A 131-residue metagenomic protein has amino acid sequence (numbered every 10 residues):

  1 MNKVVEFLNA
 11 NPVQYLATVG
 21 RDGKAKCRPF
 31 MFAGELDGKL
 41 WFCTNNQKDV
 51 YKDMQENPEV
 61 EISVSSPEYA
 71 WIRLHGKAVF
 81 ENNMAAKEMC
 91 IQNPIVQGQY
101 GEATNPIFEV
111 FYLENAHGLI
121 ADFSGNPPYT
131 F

Functional and structural regions predicted by a protein language model:
M1-N2, T44-Q47, P94-V96: Charged, amphipathic alpha-helical segments
E6-R21, V60-V64: A short, Trp-centered hydrophobic/proline-enriched beta-strand micro-motif
N11, N57, N93: Acidic-histidine catalytic/liganding microenvironments
Y15, L40-W41, L119: General beta-strand recognition
M31-F32, V110: Short, surface-exposed charged micro-motifs
A33-Y69: A short mixed-secondary-structure module that forms the rim of ligand-binding clefts
R73-F131: Charged, gly/pro-rich active-site loop segments
